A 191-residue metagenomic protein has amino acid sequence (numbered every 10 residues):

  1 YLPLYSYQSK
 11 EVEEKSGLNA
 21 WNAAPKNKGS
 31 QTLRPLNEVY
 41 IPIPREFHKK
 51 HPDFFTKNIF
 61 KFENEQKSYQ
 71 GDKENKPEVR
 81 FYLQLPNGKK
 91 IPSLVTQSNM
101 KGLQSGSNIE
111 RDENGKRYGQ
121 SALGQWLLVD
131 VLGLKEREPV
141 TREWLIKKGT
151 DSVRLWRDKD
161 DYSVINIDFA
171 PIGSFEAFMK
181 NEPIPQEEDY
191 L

Functional and structural regions predicted by a protein language model:
L2-K159: Polyanion-binding interface signature
T150, W156-L191: Charge-dense, extended regions
